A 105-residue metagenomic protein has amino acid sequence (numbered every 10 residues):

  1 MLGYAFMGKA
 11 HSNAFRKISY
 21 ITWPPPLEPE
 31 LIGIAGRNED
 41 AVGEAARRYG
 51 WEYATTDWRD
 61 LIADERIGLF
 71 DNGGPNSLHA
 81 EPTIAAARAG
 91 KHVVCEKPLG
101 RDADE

Functional and structural regions predicted by a protein language model:
M1-Y49: N-terminal Rossmann-like dinucleotide-binding module
N38-D40, Y49-E105: Beta-loop-alpha module in the N-terminal Rossmann-like domain of NAD(P)-dependent dehydrogenases, especially those
